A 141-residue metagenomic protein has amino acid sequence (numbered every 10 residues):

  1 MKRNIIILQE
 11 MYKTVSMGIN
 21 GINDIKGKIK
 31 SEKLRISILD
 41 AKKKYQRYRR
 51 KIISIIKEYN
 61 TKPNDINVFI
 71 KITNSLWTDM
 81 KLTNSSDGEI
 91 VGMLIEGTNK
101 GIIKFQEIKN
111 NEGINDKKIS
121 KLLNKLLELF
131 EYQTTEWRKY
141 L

Functional and structural regions predicted by a protein language model:
M1-I29, I90-G113: Alpha-helical bundle segments that constitute or directly flank the non-heme di-iron/ferroxidase center
N4, L34, K62-D65, D87-I90 (+1 more regions): Residue-level recognition of alpha-helical structural elements
Q9, R35-K43, N67, G92-I95 (+1 more regions): Short, charged, amphipathic alpha-helical segments
N20-G27, R50-K57, K81, S85 (+2 more regions): Charged/polar positions within long, soluble alpha-helices
E32-N60: Acidic (E/D-rich), amphipathic helical modules within compact regulatory domains
R50, S54-I102: Carboxylate-rich helix-loop segments that flank metal/cofactor sites and access channels in metalloenzymes
M93, G97-L141: Preference for long, well-ordered alpha-helical segments
